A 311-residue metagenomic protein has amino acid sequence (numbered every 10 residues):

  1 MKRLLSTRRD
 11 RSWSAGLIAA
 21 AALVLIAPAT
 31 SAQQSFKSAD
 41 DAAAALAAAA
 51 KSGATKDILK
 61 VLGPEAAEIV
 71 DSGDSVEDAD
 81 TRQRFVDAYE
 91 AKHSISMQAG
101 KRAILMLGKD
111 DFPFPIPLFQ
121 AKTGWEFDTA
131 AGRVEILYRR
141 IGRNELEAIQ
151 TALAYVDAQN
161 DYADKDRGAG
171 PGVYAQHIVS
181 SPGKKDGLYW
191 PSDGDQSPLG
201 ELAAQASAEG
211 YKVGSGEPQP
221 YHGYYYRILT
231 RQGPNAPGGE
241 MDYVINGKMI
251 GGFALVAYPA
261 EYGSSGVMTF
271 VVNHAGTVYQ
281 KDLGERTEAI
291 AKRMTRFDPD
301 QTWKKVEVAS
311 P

Functional and structural regions predicted by a protein language model:
M1-S12: N-terminal secretory signal peptides that target proteins for export/translocation
A15-A27: Bacterial N-terminal signal peptides
T30-A48, S96, G132-D157, D161: Short, low-complexity N-terminal intrinsically disordered segments enriched in polar/charged residues
A54-A66, V173-A175: Short, well-ordered alpha-helical segments enriched in acidic and aromatic residues
A66-F114, S215, Q219-P220, Q232-P234 (+1 more regions): Surface-exposed, charged secondary-structure patches
A103-E145, L153, T277-K281: Short beta-strand edge/turn micro-motifs at domain boundaries
Y162-S264: Flexible, glycine-rich surface segments
G251-A309: C-terminal soluble interaction/assembly domains
